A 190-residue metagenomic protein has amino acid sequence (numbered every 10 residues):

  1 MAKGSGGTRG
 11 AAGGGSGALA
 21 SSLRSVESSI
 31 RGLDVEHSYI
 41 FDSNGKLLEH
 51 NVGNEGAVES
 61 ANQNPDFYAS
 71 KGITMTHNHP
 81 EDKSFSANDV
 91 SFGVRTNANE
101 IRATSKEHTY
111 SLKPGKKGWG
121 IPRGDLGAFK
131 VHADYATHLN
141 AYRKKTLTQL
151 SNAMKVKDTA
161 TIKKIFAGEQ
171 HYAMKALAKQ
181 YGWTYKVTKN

Functional and structural regions predicted by a protein language model:
M1-S29, R123, K130-I162, Q180-N190: Low-complexity, glycine/serine/proline-rich disordered segments that function as export/translocation leaders
L23-G32, N88-R95: Short linear motifs in intrinsically disordered
E27-R31, E36-L47: N-terminal, Lys/Arg-enriched amphipathic/low-complexity engagement segments that precede the first folded domain
E36-S43, I101-T104, S111: Short beta-strand scaffold segments in enzyme catalytic cores
S38, D42, A173-N190: Extended amphipathic secondary-structure runs
L48-A98, T104-E107: Short HxH-centered metal-ligating active-site micro-motif
A69-F92, A141-Y181: A short, charged
H108-K130: Domain-level recognition of nuclease-like catalytic cores that cleave nucleotide substrates
